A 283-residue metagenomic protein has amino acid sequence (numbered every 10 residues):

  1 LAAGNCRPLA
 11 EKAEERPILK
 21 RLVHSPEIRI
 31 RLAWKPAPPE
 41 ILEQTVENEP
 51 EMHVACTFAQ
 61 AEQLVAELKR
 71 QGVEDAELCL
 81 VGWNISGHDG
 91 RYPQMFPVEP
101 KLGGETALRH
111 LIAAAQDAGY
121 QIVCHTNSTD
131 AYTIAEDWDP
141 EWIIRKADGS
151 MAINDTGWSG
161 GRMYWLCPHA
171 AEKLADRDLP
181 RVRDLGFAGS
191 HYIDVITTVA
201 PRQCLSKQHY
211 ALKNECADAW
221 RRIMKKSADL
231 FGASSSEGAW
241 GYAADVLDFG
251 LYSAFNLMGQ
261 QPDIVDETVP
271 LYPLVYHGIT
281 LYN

Functional and structural regions predicted by a protein language model:
L1-Y120: Conserved structural scaffold segments of CAZyme catalytic domains across common CAZy folds
D75-N283: Aromatic- and carboxylate-enriched substrate-binding clefts and catalytic-loop regions of carbohydrate-active enzymes
